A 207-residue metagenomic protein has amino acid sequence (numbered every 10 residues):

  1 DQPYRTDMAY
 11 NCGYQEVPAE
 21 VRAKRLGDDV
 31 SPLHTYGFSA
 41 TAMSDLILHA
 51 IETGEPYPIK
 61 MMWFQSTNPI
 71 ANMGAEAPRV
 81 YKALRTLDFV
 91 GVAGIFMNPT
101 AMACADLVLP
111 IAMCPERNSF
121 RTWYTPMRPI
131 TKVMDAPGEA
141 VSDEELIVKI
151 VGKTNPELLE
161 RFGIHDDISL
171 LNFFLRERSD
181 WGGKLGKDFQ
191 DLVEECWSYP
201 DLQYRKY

Functional and structural regions predicted by a protein language model:
D1-M102, M113-N118, L202-Y207: Extended redox/cofactor-interaction regions of prokaryotic respiratory oxidoreductases
Y10-S31, M134-Y207: N-terminal leader/propeptide and maturation segments of large enzyme subunits in energy/redox metabolism and hydrolases
A40, S44, M127, E139-I147: Generic structural signal for well-ordered, non-membrane alpha-helical segments in soluble metabolic enzymes
A71, A75, R121-T122, P137-V141: Alpha-helix capping and helix-loop boundary segments enriched in small/acidic/polar residues
M102-A103, R121, L170: Short Asp/Glu-rich motifs
D106: Catalytic, metal-anchored helix/loop core of enzyme active sites in primary metabolism
P115-A136, I147, V151-K153: Glycine/threonine-rich phosphate-binding loop and adjacent beta-strand/alpha-helix elements that clamp
